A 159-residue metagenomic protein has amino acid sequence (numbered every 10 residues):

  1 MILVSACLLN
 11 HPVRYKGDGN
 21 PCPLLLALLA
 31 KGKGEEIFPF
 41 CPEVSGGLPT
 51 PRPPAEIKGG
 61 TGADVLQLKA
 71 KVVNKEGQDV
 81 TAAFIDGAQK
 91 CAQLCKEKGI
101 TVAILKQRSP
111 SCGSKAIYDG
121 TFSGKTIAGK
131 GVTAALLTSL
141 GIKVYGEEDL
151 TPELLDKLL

Functional and structural regions predicted by a protein language model:
M1-L3: Extreme N-terminal starter segment of soluble prokaryotic enzymes
C7, K106-S109, D149: Short, well-ordered beta-to-alpha junction loops that form the rim of enzyme active sites and present histidine/acidic
N10-G17: Short N-terminal binding/cap micro-motifs at the start of the first secondary-structure element
P12, L48-P49, S111-S114: Short catalytic/ligand-binding loop motif for oxyanion handling, primarily in non-cytosolic enzymes, centered on
Y15, P23, S45, A63-K90 (+2 more regions): Divalent-metal-activated hydrolytic enzyme cores
G17-G19, Y118-S123: Short glycine-enriched, charge-decorated loop/helix-capping segments at active-site entrances that position
C22-V73: Short, surface-exposed acidic-centric catalytic microdomains
I100-I117, T121: Internal, conserved structured core segments that host functional sites
